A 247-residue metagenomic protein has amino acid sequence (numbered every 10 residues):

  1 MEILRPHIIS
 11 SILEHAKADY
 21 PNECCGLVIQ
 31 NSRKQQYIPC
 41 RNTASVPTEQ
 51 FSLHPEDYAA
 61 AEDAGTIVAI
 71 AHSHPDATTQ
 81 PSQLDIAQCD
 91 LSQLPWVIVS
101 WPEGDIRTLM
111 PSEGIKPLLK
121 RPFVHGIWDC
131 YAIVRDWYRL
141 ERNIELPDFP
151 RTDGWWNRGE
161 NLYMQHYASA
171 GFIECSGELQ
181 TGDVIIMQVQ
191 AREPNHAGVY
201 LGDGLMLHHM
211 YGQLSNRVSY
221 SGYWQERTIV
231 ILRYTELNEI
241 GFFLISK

Functional and structural regions predicted by a protein language model:
M1-A69, D76-E113: Conserved beta-strand-loop surface patch within small alpha/beta domains used for substrate/adaptor or ligand engagement
A59, G65-T78, H208, S215 (+1 more regions): Extended, compositionally biased flexible segments
L119-V124: Second-shell loop/turn segments in exported
H125-E141: Active-site nucleophilic cysteine motif
I144-W155: Short acidic alpha-helical/loop segments enriched in Asp/Glu that coordinate divalent cations
D153-S215, Y220-S221: ...with weaker cross-activation on analogous glycine-rich loops/strands in unrelated enzymes
V218-K247: Glycine- and charge-enriched low-complexity intrinsically disordered segments
